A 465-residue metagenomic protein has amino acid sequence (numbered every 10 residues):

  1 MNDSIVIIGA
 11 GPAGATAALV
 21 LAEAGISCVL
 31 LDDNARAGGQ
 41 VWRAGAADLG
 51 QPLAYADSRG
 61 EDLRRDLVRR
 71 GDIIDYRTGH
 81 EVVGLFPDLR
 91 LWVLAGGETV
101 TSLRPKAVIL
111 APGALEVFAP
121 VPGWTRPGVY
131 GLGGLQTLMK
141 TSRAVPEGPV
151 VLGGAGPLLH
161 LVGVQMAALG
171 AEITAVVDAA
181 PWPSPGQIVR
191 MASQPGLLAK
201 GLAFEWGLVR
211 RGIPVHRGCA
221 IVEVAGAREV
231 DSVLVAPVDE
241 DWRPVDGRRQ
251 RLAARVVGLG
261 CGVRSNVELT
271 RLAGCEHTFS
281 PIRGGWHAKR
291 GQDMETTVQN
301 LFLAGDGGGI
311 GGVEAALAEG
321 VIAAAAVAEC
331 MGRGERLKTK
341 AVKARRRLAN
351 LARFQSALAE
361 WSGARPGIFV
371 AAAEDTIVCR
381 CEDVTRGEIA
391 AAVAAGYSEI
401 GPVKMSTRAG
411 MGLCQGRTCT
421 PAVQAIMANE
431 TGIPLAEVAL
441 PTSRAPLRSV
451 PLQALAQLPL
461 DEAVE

Functional and structural regions predicted by a protein language model:
M1-L413, R417-E465: Residues forming the flavin
